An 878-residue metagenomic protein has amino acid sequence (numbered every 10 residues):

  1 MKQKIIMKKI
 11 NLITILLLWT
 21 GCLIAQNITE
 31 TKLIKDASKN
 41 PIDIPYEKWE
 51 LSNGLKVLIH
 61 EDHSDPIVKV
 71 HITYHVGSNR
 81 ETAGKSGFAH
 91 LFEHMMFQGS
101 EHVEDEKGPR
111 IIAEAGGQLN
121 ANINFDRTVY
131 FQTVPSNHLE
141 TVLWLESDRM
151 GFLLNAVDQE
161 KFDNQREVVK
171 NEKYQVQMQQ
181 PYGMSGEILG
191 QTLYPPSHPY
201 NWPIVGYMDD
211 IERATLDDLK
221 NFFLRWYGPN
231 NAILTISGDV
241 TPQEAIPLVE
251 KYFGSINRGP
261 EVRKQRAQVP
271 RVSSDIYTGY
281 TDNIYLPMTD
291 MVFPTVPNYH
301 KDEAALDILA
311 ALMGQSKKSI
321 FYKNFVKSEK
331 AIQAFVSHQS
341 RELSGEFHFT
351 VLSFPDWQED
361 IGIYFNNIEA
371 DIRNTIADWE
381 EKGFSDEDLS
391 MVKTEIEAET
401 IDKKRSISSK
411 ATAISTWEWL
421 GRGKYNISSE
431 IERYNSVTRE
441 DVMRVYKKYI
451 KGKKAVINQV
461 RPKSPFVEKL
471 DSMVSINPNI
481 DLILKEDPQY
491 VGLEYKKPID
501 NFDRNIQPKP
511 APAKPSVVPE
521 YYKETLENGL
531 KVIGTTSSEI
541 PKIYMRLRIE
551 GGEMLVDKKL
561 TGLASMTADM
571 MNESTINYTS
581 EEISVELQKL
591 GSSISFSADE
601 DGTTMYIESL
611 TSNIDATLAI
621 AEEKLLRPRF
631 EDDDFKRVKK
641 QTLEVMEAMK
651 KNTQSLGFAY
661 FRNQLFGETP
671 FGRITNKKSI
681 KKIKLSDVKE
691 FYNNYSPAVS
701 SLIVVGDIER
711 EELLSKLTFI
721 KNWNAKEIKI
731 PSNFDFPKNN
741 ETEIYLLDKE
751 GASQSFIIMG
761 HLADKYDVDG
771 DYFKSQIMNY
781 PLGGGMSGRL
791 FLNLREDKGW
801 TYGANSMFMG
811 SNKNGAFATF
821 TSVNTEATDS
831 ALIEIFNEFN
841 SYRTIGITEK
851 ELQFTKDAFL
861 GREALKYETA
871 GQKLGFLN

Functional and structural regions predicted by a protein language model:
M1-N27: Bacterial Sec-dependent N-terminal signal peptides
K4-I6, I10-I13, R266-Q268, K463 (+2 more regions): Residue-level detector of intrinsically disordered/flexible regions characterized by low predicted structural confidence
K4-I6, I10-N11, R548-E550, V556 (+1 more regions): Small/flexible residues
M7, I28, E50, K107-E261 (+6 more regions): Charge-rich, well-structured scaffold segments of protease-associated domains
I13-T14, I24, M95, G151 (+3 more regions): Intrinsically disordered, low-complexity segments enriched in polar/charged small residues
T20-G21, H102, M184, N577: Hydrophobic alpha-helical membrane context
Q26-P109, F131-V134, E140, W144-S147 (+11 more regions): His/Glu-rich zincin catalytic helix
